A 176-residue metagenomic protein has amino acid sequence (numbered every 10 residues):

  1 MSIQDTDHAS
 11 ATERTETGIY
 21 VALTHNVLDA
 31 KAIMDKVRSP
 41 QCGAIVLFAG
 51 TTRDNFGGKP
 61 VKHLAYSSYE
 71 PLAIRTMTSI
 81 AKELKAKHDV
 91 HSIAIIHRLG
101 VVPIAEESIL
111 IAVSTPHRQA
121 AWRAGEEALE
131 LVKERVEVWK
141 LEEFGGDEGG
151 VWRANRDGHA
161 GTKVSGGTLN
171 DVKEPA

Functional and structural regions predicted by a protein language model:
M1-S108, S114-E126, E130-A176: N-terminal, polar/charged subdomain of small-to-medium soluble alpha/beta proteins
